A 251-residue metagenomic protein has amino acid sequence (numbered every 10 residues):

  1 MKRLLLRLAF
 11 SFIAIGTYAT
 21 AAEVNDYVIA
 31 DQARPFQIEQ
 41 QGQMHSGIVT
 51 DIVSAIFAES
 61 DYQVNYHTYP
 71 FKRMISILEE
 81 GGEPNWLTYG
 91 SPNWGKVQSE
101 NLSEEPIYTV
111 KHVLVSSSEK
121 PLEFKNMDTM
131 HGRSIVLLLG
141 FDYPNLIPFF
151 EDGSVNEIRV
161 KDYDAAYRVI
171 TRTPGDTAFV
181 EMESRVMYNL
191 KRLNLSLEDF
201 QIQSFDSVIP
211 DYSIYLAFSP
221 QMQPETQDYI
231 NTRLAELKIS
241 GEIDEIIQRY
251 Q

Functional and structural regions predicted by a protein language model:
R7-G16: Bacterial N-terminal signal peptides
A22-Q98, R159-V160, S240: Extracytoplasmic small-molecule ligand-binding "clamshell" domains of the periplasmic binding protein/Venus flytrap
A30-Q32, T109-H112, L195-N231, Q251: Periplasmic-binding protein-like
Q32-R34, Q41-M44, P92-N93, S117-P121 (+4 more regions): Short coil/turn segments
T50-E59, R133, S213-I246: Extended ligand-binding regions for polar small-molecule ligands
V53-D61, T129-H131, L139-Y163, R172 (+1 more regions): Ligand-binding cleft/hinge of the Venus flytrap
Y66-T129, G140-Y143, S204-V208: Acidic, polar ligand-binding/catalytic clefts
K72-P84, N101-L102, D164-M187, R192-L193: Short helices/loops that flank or line small-molecule/ion binding pockets
